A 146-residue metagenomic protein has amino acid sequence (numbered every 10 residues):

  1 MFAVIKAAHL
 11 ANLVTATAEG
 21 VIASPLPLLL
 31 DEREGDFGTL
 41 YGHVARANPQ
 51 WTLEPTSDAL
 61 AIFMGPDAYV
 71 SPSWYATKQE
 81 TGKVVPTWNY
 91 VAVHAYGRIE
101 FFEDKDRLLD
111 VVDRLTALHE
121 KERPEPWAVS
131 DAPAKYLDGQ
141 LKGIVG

Functional and structural regions predicted by a protein language model:
M1-G146: Binding-site signature for planar aromatic cofactors or substrates
